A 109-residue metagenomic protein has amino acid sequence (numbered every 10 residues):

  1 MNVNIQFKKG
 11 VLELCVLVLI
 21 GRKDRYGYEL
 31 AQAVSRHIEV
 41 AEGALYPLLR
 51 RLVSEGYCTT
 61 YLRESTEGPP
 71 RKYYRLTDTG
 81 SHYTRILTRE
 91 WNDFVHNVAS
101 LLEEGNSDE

Functional and structural regions predicted by a protein language model:
M1-N4, D108-E109: Compositionally biased, disordered extreme N-termini, encompassing classical targeting presequences
N4-Y46: N-terminal helix-turn-helix DNA-binding core of bacterial DNA-binding proteins
P47, R51: Alpha-helical DNA-recognition elements
S65-T88: Basic, amphipathic "hinge/linker" alpha-helix immediately C-terminal to the N-terminal HTH DNA-binding motif
H82-E109: Amphipathic alpha-helical dimerization/coiled-coil segments that flank or bridge DNA-binding/regulatory modules
